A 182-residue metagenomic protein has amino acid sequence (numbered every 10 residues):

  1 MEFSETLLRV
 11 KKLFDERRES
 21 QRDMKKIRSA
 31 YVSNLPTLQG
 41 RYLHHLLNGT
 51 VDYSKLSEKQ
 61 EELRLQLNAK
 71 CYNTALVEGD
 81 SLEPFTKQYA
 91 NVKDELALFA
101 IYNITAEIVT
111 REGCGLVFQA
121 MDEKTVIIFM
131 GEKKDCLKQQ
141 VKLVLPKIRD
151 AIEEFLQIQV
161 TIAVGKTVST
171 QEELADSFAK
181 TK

Functional and structural regions predicted by a protein language model:
E2-L143, K166-T170, L174-K182: Interdomain helical linkers/hinges and coiled-coil/dimerization scaffolds that transmit conformational signals
Q140-L156: Alpha-helical scaffold within the catalytic cores of cyclic-nucleotide enzymes
Q157-A163: Residues at or immediately flanking beta-strands
